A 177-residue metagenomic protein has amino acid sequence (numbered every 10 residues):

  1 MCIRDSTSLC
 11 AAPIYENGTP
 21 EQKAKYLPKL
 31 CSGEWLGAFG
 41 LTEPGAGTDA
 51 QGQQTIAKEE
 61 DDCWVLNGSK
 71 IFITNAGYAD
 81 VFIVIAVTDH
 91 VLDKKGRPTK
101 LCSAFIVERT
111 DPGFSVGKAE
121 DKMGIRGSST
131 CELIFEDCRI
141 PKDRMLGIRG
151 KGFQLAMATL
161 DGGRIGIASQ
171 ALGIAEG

Functional and structural regions predicted by a protein language model:
M1-D5: Conserved small/polar residues in nucleotide/adenosyl-binding loops
S8-E16: Helix-loop "lid/cap" segments that line or gate small-molecule binding pockets
G33-L41: A short, Trp-centered hydrophobic/proline-enriched beta-strand micro-motif
G45-T48, F72-G77, K95-R97, K122-S129: Short Gly/Pro-enriched turn/cap motifs at secondary-structure boundaries
T55-K58: A structural signal for short hydrophobic beta-strand segments in well-ordered beta-sheet cores
N67-V116: A short core secondary-structure module
A104, F114-G177: Glycine-rich beta->alpha junctions and the first turn(s) of the following alpha-helix
